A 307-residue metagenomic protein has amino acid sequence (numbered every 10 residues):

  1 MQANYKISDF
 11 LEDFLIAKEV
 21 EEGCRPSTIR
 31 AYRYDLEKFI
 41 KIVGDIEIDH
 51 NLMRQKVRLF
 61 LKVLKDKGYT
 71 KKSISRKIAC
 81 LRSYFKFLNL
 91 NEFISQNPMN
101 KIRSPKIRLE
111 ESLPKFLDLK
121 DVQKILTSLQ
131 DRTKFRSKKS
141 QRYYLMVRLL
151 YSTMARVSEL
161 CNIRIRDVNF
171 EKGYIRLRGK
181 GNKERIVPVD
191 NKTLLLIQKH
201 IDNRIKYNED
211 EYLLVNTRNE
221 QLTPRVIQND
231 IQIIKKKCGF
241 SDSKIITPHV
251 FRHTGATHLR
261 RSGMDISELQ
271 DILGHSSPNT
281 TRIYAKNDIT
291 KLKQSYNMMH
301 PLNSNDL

Functional and structural regions predicted by a protein language model:
M1-L307: Conserved catalytic core of the tyrosine transesterase superfamily
